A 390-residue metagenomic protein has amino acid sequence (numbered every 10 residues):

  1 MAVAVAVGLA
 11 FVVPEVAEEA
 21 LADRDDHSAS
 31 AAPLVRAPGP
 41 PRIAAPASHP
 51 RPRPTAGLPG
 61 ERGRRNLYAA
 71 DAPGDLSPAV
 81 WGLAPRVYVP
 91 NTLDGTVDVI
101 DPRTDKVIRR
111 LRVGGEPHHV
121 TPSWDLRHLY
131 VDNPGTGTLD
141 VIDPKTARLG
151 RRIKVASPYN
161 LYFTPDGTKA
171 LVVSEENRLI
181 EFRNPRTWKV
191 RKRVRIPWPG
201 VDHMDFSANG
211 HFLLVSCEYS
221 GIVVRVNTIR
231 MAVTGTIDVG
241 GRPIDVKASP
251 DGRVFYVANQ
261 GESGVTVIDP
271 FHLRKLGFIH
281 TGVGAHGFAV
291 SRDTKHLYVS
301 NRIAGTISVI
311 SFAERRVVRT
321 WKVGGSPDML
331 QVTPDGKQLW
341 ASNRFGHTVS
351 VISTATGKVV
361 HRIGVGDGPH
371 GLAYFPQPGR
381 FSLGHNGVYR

Functional and structural regions predicted by a protein language model:
A4-R390: Predominantly soluble domains enriched in secretory-pathway, periplasmic, or organellar proteins
